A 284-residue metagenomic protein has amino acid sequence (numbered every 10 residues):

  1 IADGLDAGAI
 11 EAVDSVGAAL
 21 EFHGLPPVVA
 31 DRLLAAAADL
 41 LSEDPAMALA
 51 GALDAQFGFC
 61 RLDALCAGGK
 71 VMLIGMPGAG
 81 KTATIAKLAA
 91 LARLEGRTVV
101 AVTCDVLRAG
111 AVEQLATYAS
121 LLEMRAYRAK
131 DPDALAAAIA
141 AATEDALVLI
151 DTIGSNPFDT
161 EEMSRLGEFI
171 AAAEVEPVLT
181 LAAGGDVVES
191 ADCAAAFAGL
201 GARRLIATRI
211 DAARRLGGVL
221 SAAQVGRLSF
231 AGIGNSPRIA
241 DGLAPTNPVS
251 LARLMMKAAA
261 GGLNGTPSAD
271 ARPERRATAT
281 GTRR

Functional and structural regions predicted by a protein language model:
I1-L107, Q114-D131, A136-A141: Primarily NTPase-proximal linker/entry elements flanking Walker-type ATP/GTP-binding cores
Q56, N235, R284: Extended interaction regions within the primary functional domain
G69-V71, V99, A146-I150, P177: Generic beta-sheet signal
I74, D151, G234: Short beta-strand segments
M76, C104, I153-S155, A182: Short strand-loop junctions, especially beta-strand C-caps/beta-turns that link beta-sheets to coils or alpha-helices
C104, I150, A207: Active-site flanking residues adjacent to catalytic metal/cofactor-binding acidic residues
Q114, L121, Y127-A140, L147 (+1 more regions): Conserved catalytic-core segment of NTP-binding enzymes
M256-R284: Short, charged, intrinsically disordered terminal tails
